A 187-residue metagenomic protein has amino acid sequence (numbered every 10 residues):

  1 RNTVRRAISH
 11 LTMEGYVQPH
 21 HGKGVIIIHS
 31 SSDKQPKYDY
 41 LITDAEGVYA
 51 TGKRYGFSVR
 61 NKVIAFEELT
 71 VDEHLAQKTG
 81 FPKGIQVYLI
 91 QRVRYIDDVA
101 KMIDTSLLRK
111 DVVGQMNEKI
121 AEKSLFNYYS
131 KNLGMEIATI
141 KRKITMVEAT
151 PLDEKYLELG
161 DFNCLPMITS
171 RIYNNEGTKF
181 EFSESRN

Functional and structural regions predicted by a protein language model:
T3-K83, T105, V113-S124, Y128-A138: HTH-adjacent hinge/linker in prokaryotic transcriptional regulators
I26, K62, L89, K143-T145 (+1 more regions): Residues located in well-ordered beta-strands
Y49-A50, R94-I96: Short, charged beta->alpha transition segments
F66-E68, V93, R171: Residue-level recognition of beta-strand microenvironments
G80-K83, I96-V99, L108-V112, E118-N187: C-terminal regulatory/effector modules of DNA-binding transcriptional regulators
P82-Q86, Q91: Non-catalytic linker/capping segments at the edges of enzyme domains
Q91-R92, D104-S106: Short, well-ordered beta-strand segments enriched in hydrophobic/aromatic residues
